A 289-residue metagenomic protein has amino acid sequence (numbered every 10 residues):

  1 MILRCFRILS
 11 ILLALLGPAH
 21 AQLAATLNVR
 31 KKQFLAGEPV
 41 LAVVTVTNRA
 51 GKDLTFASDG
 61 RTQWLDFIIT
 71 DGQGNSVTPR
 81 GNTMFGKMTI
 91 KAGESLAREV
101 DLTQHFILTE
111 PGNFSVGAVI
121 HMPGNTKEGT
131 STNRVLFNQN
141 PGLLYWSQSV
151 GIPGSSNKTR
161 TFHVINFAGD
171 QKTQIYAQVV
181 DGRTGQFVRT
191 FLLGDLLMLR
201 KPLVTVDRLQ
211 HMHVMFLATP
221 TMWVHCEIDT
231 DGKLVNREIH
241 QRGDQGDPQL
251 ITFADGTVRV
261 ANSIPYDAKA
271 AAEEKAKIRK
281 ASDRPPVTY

Functional and structural regions predicted by a protein language model:
I2-I11: Sec-dependent signal peptide recognition, specifically the positively charged N-region followed immediately by
G17-A21: Sec/Tat signal peptide C-region and signal peptidase I cleavage site
Q22-L27, Q33-L35, P39-T103, N113-V119 (+2 more regions): Contiguous segments within soluble domain cores/interaction surfaces
Q73-G81, T184-F191, V235-N236: Surface-exposed loop/edge segments in extracytoplasmic proteins
H105-P141: Terminal connector regions
G129-R160: Low-complexity, Pro/Ser/Thr- and charge-rich linker/hinge segments at domain boundaries
P153-V179, P202-H225, D247-A270, K277-K280 (+1 more regions): Short beta-strand elements that form the blades of beta-propeller/WD-repeat-like and other beta-sheet-rich scaffold
V188-L192, V235-G243, S282-Y289: Beta-propeller fold detector
